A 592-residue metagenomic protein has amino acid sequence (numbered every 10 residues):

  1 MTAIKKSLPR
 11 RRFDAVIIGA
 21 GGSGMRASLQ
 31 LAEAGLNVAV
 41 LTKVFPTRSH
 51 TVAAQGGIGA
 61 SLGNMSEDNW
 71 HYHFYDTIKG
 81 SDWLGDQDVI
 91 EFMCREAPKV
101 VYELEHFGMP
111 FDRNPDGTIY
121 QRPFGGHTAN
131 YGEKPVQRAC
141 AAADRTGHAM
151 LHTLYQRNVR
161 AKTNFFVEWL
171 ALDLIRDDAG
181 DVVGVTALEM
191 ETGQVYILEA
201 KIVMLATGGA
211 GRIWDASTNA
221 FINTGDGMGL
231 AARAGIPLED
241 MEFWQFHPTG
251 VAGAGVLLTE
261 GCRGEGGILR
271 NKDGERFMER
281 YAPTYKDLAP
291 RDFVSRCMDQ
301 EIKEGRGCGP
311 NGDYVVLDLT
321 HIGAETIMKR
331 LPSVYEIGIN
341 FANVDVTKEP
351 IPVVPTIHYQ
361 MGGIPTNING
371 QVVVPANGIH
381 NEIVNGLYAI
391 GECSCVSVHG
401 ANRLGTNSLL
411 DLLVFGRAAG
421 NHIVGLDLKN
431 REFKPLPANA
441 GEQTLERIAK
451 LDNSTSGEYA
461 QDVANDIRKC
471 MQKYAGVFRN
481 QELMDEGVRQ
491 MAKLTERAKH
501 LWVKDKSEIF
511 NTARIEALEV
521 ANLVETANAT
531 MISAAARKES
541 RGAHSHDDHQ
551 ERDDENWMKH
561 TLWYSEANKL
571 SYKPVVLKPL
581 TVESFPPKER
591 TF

Functional and structural regions predicted by a protein language model:
A3-K6, R10-F13, G22, A27-Q30 (+11 more regions): Glycine- and aromatic-enriched mobile tails/lids
V16-I18, L198-T207: Short hydrophobic core segments
N37-T42, D240: Short beta-strand "acidic-cap" motif of Rossmann-like dinucleotide-binding folds
V44-D76, D82, P248, V256-E260: Conserved N-terminal glycine-rich FAD pyrophosphate-binding loop of Rossmann-like flavoproteins
G85-R95, Q137-Q156, F166, S217-G225 (+3 more regions): Short beta-strand to alpha-helix junction loop
E105-Q194, A206, H247-A252, L269: Conserved redox-cofactor binding core of oxidoreductases
I202-V256, G405-H422: Glycine-rich loop(s) and the adjacent beta-strand/alpha-helix scaffold that form part
L230, I236-P352, H422, L428 (+1 more regions): An anion/pyrophosphate-binding glycine-rich loop and adjacent beta-alpha core in soluble alpha-beta enzymes
